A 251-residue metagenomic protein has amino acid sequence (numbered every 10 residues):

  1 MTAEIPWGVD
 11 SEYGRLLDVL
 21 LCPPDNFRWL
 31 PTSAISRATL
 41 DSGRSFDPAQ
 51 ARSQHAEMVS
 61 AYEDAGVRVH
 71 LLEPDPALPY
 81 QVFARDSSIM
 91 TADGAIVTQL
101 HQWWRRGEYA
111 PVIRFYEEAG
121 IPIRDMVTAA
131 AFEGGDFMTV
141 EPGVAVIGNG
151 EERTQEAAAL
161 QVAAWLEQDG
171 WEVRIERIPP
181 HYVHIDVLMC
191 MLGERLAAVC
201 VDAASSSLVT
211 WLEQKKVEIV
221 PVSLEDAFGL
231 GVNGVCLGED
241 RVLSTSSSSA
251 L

Functional and structural regions predicted by a protein language model:
M1-L251: The feature marks the mature, well-folded catalytic cores of soluble enzymes
